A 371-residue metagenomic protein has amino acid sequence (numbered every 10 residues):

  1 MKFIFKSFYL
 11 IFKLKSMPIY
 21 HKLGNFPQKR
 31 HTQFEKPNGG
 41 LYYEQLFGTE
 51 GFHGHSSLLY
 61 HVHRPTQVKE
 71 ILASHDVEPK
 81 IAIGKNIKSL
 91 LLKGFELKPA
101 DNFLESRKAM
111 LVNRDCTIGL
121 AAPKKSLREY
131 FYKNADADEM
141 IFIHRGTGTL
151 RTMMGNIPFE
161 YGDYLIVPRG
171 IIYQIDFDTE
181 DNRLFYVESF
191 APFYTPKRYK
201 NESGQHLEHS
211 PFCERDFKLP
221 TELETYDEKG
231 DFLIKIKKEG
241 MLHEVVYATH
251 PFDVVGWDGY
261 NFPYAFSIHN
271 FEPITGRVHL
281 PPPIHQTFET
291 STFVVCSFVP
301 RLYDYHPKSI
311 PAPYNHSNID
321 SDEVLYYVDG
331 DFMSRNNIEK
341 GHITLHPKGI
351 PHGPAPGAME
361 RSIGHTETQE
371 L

Functional and structural regions predicted by a protein language model:
F5, Y9-L371: Jelly-roll (double-stranded beta-helix
